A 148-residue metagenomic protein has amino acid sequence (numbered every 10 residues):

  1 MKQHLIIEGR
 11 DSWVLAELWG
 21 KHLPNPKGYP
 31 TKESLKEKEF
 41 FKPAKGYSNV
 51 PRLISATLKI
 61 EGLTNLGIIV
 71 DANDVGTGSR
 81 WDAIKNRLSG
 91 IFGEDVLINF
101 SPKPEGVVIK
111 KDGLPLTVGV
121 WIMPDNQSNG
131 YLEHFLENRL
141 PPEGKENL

Functional and structural regions predicted by a protein language model:
M1-D74: RecA-like P-loop NTPase motor core
V75-L148: Activity-critical C-terminal alpha-helical subdomain
